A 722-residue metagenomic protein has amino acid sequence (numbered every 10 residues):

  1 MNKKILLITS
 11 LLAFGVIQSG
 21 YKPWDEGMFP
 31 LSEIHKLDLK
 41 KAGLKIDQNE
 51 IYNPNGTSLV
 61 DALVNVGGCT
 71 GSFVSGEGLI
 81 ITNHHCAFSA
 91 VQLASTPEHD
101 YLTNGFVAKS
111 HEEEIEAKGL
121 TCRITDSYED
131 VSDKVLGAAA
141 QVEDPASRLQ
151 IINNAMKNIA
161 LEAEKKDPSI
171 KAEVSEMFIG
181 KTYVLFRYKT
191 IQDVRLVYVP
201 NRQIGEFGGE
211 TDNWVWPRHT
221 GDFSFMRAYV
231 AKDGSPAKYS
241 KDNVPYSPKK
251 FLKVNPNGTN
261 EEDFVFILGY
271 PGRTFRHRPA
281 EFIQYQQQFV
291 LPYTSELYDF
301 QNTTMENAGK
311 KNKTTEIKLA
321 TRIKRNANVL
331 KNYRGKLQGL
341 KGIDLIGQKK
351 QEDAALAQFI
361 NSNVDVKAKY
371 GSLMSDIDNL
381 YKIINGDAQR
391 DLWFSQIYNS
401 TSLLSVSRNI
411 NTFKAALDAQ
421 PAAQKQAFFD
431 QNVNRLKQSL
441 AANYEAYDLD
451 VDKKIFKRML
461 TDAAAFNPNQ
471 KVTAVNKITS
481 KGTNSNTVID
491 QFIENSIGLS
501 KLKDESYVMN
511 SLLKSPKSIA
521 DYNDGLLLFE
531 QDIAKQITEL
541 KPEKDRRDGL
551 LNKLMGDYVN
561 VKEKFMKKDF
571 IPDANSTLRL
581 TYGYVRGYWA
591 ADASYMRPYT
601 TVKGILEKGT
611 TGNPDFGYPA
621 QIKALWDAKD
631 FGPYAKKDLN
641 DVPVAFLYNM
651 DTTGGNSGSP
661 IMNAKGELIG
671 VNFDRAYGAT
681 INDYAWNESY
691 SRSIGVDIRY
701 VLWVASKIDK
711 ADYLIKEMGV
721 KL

Functional and structural regions predicted by a protein language model:
N2-I5, I17-L722: Terminal presequence/propeptide segments associated with secretion/organelle targeting and zymogen/polyprotein
T9-G15: Bacterial N-terminal signal peptides
